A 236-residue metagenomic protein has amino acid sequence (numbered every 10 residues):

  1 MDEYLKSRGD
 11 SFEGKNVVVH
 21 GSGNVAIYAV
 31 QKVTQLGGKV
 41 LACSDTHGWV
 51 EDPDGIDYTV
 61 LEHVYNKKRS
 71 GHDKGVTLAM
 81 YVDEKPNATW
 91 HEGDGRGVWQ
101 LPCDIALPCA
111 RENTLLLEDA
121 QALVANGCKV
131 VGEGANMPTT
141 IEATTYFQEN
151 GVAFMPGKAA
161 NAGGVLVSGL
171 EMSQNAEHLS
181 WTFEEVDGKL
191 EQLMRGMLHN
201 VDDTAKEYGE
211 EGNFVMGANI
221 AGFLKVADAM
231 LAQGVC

Functional and structural regions predicted by a protein language model:
M1-Q100: Glycine-rich phosphate/diphosphate-binding loop of Rossmann-like nucleotide-binding domains
R8, H47-V50, K68-A79, K85-A88 (+4 more regions): Short secondary-structure junctions and interdomain/linker hinges
V19, A42-D45, W90-E92, L107-P108 (+3 more regions): General beta-strand structural signal in soluble alpha/beta enzymes
V25-A29, T114-E118, T139-I141, A162-G164: Short glycine/serine/threonine-rich phosphate/pyrophosphate-binding segments that cradle anionic phosphate groups
V25-V33, A120-Q121, T145, V226: Short glycine/threonine-rich loop-to-helix capping motif typified by GTGT followed within a few residues by an Asp-Pro
E92-C103, T114-V130: Rossmann-fold NAD(P) dinucleotide-binding segment
A110-R111, N136: Short glycine-/small-residue-rich Rossmann-like dinucleotide-binding loops
A122-C236: Adenosine-phosphate binding glycine-rich loop
